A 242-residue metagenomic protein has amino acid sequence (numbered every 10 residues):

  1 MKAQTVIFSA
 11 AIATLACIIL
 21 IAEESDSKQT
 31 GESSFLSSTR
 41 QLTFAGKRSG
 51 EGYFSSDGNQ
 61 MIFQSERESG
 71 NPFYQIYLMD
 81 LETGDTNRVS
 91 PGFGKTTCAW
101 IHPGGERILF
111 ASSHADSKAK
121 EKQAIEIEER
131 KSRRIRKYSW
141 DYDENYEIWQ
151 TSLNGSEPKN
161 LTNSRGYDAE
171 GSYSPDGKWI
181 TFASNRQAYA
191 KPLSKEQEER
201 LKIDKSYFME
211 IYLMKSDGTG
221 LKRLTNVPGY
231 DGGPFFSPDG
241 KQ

Functional and structural regions predicted by a protein language model:
M1-A10: Bacterial N-terminal signal peptides that target proteins for export
S9-I18: Bacterial N-terminal signal peptides
E23-Q242: Sequence signature of WD/YWTD-type beta-propeller architectures
